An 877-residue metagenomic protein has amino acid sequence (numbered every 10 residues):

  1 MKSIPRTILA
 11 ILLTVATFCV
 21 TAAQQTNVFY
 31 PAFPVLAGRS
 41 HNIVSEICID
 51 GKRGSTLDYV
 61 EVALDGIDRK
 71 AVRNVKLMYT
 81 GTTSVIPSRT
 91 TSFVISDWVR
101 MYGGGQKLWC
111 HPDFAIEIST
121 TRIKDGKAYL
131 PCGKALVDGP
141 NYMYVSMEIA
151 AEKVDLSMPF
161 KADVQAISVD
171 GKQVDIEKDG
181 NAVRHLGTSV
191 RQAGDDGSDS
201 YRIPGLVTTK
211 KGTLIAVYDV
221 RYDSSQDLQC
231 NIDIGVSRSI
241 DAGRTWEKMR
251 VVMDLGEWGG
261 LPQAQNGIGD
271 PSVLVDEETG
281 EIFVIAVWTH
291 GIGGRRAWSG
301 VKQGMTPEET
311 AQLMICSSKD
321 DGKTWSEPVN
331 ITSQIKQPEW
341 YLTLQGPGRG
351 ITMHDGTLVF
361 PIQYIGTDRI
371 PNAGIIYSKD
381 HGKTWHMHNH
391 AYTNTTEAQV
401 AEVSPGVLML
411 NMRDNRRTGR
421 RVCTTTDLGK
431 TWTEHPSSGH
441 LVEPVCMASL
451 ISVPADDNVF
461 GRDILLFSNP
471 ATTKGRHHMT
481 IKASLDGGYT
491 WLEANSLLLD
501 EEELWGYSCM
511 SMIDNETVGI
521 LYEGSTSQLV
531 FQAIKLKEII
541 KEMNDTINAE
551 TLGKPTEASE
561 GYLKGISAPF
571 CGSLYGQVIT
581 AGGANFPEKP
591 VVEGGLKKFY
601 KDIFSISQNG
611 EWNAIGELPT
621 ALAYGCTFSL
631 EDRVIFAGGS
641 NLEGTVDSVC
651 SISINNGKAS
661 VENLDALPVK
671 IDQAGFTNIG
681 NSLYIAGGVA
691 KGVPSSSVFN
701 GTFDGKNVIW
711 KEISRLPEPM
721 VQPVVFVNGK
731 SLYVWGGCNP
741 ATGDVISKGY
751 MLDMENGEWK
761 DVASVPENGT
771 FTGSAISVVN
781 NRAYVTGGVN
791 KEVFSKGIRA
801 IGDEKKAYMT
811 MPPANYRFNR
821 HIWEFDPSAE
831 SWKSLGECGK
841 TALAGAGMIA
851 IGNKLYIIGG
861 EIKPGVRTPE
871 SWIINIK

Functional and structural regions predicted by a protein language model:
M1-Q24: Bacterial Sec-dependent N-terminal signal peptides
Q24-R184: Exposed, polar/acidic Ser/Thr-rich sequence context and nearby capping/turn residues that mark flexible linkers
H41-E46, V85-I123, V190-D196, V252-M253 (+9 more regions): Local beta-strand/beta-hairpin segments that build beta-sheet-rich folds
R53, L108-R122, P131-G133, V137-E148 (+11 more regions): Asp-box/BNR beta-propeller blade signature and adjacent active/binding-site loops in extracellular glycan-interacting
R69-K76, Q229-I234, T310-L313, K597-F599 (+1 more regions): Short coil-to-beta strand junction motifs in C2/discoidin
T80, S239-I240, C316-K319, S378-K379 (+8 more regions): Conserved Ser/Thr-centered positions that define the repeating blades of beta-propeller domains
T83-I95, G293, N790-G802: Internal, charge-rich low-complexity segments
D545-K877: Kelch-like beta-propeller repeat domains
